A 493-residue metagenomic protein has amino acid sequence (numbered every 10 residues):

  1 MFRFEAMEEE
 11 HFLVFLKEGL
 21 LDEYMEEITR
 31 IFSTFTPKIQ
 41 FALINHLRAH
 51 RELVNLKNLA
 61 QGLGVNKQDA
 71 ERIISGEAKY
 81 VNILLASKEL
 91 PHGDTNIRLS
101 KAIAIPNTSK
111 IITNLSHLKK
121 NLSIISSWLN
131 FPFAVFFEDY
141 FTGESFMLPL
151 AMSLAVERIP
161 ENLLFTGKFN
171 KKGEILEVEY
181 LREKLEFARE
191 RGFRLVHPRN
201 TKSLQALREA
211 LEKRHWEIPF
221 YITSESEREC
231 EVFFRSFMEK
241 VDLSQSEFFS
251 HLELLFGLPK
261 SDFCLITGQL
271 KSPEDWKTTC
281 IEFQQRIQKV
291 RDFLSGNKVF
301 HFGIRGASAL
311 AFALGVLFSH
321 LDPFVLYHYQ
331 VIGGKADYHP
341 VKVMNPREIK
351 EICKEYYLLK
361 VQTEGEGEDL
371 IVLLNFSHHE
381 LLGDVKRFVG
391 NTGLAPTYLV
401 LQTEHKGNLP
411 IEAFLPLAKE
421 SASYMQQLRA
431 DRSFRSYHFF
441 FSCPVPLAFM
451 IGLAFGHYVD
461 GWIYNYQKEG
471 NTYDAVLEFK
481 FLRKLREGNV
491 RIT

Functional and structural regions predicted by a protein language model:
M1-I218: Peripheral, non-AAA+ core regions of ATP-driven protein-machinery
H215-T493: Long, low-complexity, Lys/Arg-enriched
